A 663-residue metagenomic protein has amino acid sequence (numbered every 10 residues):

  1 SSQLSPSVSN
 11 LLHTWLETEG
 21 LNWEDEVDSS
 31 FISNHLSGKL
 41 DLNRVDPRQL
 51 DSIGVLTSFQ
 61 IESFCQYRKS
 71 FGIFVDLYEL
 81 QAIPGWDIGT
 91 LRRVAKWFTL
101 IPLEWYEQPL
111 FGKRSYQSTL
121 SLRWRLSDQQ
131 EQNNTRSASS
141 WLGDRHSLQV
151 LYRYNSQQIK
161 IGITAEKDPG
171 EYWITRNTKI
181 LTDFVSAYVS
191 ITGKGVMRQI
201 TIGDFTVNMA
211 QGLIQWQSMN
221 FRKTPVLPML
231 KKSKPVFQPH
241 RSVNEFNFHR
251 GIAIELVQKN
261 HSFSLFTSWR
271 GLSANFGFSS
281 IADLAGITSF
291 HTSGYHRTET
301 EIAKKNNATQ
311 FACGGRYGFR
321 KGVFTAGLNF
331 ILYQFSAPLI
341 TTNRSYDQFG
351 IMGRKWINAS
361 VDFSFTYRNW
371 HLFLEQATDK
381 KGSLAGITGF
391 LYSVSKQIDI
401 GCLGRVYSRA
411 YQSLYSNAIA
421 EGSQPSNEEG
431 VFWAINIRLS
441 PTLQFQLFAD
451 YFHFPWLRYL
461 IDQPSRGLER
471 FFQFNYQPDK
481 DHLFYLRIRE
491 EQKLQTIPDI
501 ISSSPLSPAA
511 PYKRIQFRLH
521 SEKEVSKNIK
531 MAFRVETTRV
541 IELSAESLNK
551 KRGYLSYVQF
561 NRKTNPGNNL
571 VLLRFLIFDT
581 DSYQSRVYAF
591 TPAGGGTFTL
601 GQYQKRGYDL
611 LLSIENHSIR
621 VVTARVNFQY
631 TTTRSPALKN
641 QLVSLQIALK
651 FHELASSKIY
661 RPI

Functional and structural regions predicted by a protein language model:
S1-S33: Long, low-complexity intrinsically disordered regulatory regions enriched in P/S/T/G and acidic residues that serve as
L4-H13, G85-T119, S139, Q217 (+3 more regions): Outer-membrane beta-barrel biogenesis signature
G20-S33, E62, F71-I73, Q81-R114 (+2 more regions): Alpha-helical interaction/regulatory segments in DNA maintenance proteins
E26-V75, V94-W97, W173: Amphipathic, charged-and-aliphatic alpha-helical interface segments that function as noncatalytic docking
L40, Q108-S137, Y154-I163, I200 (+4 more regions): Transmembrane beta-strand segments of Gram-negative outer membrane beta-barrel proteins
W141-R145, N247-H249, A303-T341, Q348-I663: Exposed, low-structure sequence patches enriched in small/polar residues
E166-F184, Q238-E245, A303-N306, A377-D379 (+1 more regions): Outer-membrane beta-barrel proteins
I180-A274, V394-S413, G567-Y583: Outer membrane beta-barrel
